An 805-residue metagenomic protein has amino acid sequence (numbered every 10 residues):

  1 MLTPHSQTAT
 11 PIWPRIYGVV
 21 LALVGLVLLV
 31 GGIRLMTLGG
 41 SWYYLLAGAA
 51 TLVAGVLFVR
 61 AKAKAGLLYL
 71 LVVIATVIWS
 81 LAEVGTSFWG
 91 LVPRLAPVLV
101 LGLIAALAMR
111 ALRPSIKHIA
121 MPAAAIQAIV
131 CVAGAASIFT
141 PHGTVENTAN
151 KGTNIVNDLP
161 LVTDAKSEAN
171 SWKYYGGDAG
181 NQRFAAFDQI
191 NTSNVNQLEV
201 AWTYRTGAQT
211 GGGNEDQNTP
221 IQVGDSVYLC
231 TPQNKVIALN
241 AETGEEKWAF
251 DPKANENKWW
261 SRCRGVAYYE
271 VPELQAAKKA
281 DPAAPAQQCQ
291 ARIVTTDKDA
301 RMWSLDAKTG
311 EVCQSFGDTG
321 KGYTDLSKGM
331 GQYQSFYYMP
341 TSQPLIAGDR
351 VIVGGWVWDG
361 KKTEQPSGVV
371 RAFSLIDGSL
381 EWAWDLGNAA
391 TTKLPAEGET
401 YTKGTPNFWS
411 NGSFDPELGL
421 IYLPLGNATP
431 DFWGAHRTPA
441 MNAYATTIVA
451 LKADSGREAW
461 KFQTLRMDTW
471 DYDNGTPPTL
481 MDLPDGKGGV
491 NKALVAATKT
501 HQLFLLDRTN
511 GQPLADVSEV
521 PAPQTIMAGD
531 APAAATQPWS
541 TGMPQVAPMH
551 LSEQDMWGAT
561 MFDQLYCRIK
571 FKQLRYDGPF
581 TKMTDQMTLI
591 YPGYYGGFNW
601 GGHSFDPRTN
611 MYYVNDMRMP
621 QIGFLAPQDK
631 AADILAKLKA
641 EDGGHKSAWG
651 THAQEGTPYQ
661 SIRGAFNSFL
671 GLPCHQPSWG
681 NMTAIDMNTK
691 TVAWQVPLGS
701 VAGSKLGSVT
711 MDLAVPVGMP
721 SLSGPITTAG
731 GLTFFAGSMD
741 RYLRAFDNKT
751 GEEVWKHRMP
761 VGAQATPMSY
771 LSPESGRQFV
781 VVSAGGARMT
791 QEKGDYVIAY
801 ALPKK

Functional and structural regions predicted by a protein language model:
M1-K151: Topology signature of small-to-medium multi-pass alpha-helical membrane proteins
A63, K166-A179, T203, E311-K321: K/E-rich alpha-helical interaction surfaces of small helical-bundle regulatory domains
E146-A201, L386-T391, G558-T584, H652 (+2 more regions): Blade/loop signatures of beta-propeller domains
W172-G176, G213-Q233, W260-R301, F336-K362 (+10 more regions): Repeat-blade elements of multi-bladed beta-propeller folds
G176-A179, N191-N194, W202-A208, G224 (+8 more regions): Sec/Tat-exported extracytoplasmic proteins
A179-A186, A208-G213, I237, D431-F432 (+1 more regions): Short, solvent-exposed loop/turn elements at domain surfaces
N194-G207, V236-W260, Y268-A276, A286 (+13 more regions): Extracytoplasmic/lumenal domain signature
S413, Q537, T541-Q621, D629-K646 (+2 more regions): Long, low-complexity segments enriched in small/aliphatic residues
